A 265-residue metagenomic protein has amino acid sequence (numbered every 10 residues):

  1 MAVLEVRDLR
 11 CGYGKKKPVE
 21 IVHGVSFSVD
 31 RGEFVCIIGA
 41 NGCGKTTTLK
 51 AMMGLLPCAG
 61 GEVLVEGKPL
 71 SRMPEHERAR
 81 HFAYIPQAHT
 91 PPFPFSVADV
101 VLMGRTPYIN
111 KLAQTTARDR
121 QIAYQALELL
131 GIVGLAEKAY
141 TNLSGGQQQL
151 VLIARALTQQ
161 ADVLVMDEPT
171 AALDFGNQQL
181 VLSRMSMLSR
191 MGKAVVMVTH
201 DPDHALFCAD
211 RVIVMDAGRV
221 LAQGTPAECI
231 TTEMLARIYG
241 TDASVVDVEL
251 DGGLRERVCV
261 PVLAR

Functional and structural regions predicted by a protein language model:
L4, V19-V22: Conserved structural motif at the start of ABC-family nucleotide-binding domains
I38-A40: The feature captures the beta-strand-to-loop junction immediately N-terminal to the Walker
M53: Helix-to-loop junction immediately C-terminal to a conserved catalytic motif
G61-P69: Conserved ABC transporter NBD signature motif
A139-L143, Q147: Conserved ABC ATPase signature
L164-D167: Catalytic Walker B motif of ABC-type/P-loop ATPase nucleotide-binding domains
I238-R265: ABC ATPase nucleotide-binding domains
